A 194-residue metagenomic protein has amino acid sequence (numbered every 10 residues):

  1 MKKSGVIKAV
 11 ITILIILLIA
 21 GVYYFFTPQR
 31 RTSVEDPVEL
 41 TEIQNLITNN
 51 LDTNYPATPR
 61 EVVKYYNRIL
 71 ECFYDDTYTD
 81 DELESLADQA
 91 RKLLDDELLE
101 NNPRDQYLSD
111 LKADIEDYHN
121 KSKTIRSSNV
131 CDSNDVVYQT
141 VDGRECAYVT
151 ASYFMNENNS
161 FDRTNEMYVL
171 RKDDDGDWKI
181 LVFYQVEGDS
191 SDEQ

Functional and structural regions predicted by a protein language model:
M1-Q44: Amphipathic, hydrophobic N-terminal targeting peptides for secretion and organelle import
V6-K8, N50, S133: Short acidic, glycine/Ser/Thr-rich loop/turn "cap" segments at secondary-structure junctions
R30-T41, F161-Q194: Short beta-strand edge/turn micro-motifs at domain boundaries
E42-S122: Core segments of small alpha/beta cavity-forming domains
T48, C146-N158, R163-L170: Extracytosolic low-complexity repeat regions of secreted or lipid-anchored proteins
N49, T124-R126, S191: Low-complexity, Ser/Thr/Pro-rich intrinsically disordered segments found in N-terminal tails, propeptides, targeting
D110-E157: Surface-exposed, charged secondary-structure patches
